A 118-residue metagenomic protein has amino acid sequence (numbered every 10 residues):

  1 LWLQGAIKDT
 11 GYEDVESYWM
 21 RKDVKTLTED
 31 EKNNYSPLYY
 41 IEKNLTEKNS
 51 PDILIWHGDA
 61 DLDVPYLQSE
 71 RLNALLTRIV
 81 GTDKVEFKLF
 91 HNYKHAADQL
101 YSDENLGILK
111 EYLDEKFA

Functional and structural regions predicted by a protein language model:
L1-W2, D98: General structural signal for secondary-structure boundaries
W2-K43: Mobile cap/lid helix-loop segments that gate and shape the active-site cleft of serine hydrolases
V15-W19, E47, L54, F87: A generic structural signal for ordered alpha-helices
L27, N49-D52, A60: Hydrophobic alpha-helical context, especially transmembrane and signal-peptide helices
Y35, N44-I53, D83: Short, proline-enriched alpha-helix->beta-strand connector loops that line the catalytic pocket of alpha/beta-hydrolase
Y39-K48, I79, A118: Surface-exposed acidic, glycine-flexible loop patches that form ligand/cofactor-binding and adhesion interfaces
L54-W56, L62-A118: C-terminal catalytic histidine-bearing segment of alpha/beta-hydrolase fold enzymes
